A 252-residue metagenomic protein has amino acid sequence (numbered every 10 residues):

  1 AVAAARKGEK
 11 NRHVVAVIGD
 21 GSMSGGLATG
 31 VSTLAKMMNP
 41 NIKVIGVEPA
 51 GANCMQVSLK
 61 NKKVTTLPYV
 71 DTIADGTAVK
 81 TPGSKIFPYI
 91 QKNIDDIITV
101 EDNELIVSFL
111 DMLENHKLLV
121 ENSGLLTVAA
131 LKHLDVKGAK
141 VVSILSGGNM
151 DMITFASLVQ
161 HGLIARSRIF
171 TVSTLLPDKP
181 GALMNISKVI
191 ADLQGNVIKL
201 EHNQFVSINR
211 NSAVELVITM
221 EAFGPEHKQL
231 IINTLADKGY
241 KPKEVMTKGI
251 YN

Functional and structural regions predicted by a protein language model:
A1-S24: Cofactor-binding active-site loop characterized by glycine-rich and histidine/acidic residues
A16, G46-V47, I98-D102, L118-N122 (+2 more regions): General beta-strand structural signal in soluble alpha/beta enzymes
S22-K92, K132-P177, S187: Glycine-rich phosphate/pyrophosphate-binding loop at beta-loop-alpha junctions
G83-A139: Active-site-adjacent helical/loop segments in soluble small-molecule enzymes
M152-N252: A conserved regulatory-domain signal marking ACT and ACT-like small-molecule sensing domains and adjacent regulatory
